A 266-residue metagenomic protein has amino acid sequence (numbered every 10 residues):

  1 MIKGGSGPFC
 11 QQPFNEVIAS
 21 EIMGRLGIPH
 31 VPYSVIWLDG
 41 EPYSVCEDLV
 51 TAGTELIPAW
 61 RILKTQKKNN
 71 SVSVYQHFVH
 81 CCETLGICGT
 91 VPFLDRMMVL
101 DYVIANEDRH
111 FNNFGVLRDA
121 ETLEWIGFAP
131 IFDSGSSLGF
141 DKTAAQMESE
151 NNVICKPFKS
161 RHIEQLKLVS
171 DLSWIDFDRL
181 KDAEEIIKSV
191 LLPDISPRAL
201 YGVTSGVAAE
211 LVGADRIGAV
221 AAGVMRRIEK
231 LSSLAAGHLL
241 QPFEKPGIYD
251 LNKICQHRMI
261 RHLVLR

Functional and structural regions predicted by a protein language model:
M1-L63: Conserved ATP-binding subdomain of kinase catalytic cores across diverse folds
I2, Y33, C46, F114 (+2 more regions): Generic structural hydrophobic/aromatic packing signal, biased to beta-strands
C10, C46, C81-C82, C88 (+2 more regions): Generic recognition of cysteine residues
Q11, Y75-T143: Conserved kinase catalytic-core segment
V17-R25, P92-R96, L100, A222 (+1 more regions): A broad, structural surface signal
R25-I28, I57, N69-S73, D141 (+1 more regions): Glycine-rich loops and low-complexity Gly/Arg-rich segments that provide flexible linkers or classic glycine-based
G53-C81: A broadly used, surface-exposed interaction patch
A105, E121-R266: C-terminal catalytic region of ATP-dependent kinase domains
